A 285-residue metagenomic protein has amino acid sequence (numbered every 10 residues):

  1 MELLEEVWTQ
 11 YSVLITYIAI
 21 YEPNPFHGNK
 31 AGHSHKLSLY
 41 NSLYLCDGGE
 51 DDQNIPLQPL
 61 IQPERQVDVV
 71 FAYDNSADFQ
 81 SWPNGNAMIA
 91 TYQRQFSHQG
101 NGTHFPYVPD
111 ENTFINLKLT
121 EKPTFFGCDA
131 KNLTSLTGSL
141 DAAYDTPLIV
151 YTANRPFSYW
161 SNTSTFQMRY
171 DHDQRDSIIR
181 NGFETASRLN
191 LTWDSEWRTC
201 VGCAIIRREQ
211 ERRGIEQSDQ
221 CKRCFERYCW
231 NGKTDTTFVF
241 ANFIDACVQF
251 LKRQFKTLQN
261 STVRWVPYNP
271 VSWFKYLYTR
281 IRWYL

Functional and structural regions predicted by a protein language model:
M1-I281: Catalytic domains of lipid- and phosphate-ester/thioester hydrolases
